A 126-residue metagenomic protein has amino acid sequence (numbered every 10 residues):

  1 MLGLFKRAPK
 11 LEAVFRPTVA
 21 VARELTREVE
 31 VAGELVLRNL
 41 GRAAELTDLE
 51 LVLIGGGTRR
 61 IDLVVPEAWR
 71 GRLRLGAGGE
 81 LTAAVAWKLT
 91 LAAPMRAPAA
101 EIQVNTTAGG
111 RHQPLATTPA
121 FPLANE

Functional and structural regions predicted by a protein language model:
L2-T26: Low-complexity, acidic Ser/Thr/Pro/Gly-rich terminal tails and inter-domain linkers that flank the onset of structured
E12-V14, G57-G71, P114: Short beta-strand and strand-turn-strand segments in soluble, beta-rich domains
R27-E34, T82-A84, A99-E101: Short, solvent-exposed loop/turn segments enriched in Ser/Thr/Gly
R38-A43, L91-A93: Short, acidic/polar linear motifs in exposed loop/turn regions
L40-R60: Short acidic, flexible loop segments centered on an aromatic residue
L63-L91: A beta-strand/beta-hairpin structural motif
L91-E101: Short glycine/proline/serine/threonine-rich loop/turn segments at secondary-structure transition edges
R111-E126: Short beta-strand elements
